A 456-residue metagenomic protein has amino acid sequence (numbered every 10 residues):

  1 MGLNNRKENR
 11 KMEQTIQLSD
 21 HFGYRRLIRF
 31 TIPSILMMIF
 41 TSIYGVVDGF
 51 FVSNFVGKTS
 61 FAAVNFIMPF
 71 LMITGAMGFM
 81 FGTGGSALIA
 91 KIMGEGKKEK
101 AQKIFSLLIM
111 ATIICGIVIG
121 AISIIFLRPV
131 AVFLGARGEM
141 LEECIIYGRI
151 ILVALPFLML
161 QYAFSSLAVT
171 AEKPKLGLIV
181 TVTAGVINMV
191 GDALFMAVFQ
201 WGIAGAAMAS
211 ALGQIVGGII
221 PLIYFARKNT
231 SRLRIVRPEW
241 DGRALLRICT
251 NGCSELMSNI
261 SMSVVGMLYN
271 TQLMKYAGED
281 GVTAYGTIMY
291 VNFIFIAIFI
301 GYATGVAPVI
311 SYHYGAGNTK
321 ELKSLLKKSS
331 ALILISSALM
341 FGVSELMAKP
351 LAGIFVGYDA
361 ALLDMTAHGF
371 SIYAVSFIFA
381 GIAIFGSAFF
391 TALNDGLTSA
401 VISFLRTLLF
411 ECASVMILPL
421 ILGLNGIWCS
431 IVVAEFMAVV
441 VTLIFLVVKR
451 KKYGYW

Functional and structural regions predicted by a protein language model:
G2-T31, I89-A154, V198, I203-C253 (+2 more regions): Short alpha-helical transmembrane segments in multi-pass integral membrane proteins
S19-V56, P69-G84, L88, I113-G120 (+5 more regions): N-terminal transmembrane alpha-helices
R29-D48, I150, A184, G213-G217 (+4 more regions): Transmembrane helical elements of multi-pass membrane transporters/channels
S34, M38, F50, N54 (+17 more regions): Transmembrane alpha-helix boundary and packing residues in multipass membrane permease domains and related
T41, G45-V52, G75-G82, S86 (+18 more regions): Alpha-helical transmembrane segments and their lipid-water interface positions in multi-pass membrane proteins
I43-F61, A131-G138, L194-W201, S263-Y290 (+4 more regions): Helix-terminus/linker motif at the lipid-water interface of multi-pass membrane proteins
F61-A121, L158-G177, A284-A348, A380-I402: Small-residue-rich hydrophobic transmembrane alpha-helices
G82, I151-V169, G177-N188, A206-I219 (+5 more regions): Short runs within selected transmembrane alpha-helices of multi-pass transporters and secretion channels
